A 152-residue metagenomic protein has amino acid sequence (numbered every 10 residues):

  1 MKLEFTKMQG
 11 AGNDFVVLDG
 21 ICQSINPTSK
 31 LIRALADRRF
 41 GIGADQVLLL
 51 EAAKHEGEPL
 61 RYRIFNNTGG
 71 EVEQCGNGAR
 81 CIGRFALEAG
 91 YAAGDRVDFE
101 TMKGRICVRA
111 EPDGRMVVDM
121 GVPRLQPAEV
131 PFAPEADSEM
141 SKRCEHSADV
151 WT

Functional and structural regions predicted by a protein language model:
M1-D113: A glycine-rich beta-to-alpha transition motif near the start of alpha/beta enzyme domains, typified by
Y91, E100-T152: ATP-dependent small-molecule kinase catalytic core of the GHMP/sugar-kinase superfamily and closely related
